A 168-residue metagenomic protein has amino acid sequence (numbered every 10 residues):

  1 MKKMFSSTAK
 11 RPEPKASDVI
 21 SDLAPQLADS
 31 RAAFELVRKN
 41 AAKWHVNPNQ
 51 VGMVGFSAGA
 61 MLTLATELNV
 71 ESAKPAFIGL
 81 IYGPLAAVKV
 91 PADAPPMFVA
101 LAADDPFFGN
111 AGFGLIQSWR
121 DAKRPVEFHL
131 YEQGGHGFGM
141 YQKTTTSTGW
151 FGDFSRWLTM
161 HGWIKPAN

Functional and structural regions predicted by a protein language model:
K2-A42, W150-S155: Alpha/beta-hydrolase active-site loop
A16-L23, D104-D105, Y141-T144: Second-shell loop/turn segments in exported
D22-A94: Primarily recognizes the serine-hydrolase "nucleophile elbow" in alpha/beta-hydrolase and SGNH/GDSL folds
V51, M97, V126: Hydrophobic anchor at the start of a short beta-strand that flanks the dinucleotide cofactor-binding loop
V99-L101: Short beta-strand/loop motif that positions the catalytic acidic residue of the alpha/beta-hydrolase fold
A103-P106, Q133-G135: Acidic beta-to-alpha connecting loop that harbors the catalytic carboxylate
P106-G112: Conserved alpha/beta-hydrolase "acid-adjacent" motif
R120-N168: C-terminal catalytic histidine-bearing segment of alpha/beta-hydrolase fold enzymes
